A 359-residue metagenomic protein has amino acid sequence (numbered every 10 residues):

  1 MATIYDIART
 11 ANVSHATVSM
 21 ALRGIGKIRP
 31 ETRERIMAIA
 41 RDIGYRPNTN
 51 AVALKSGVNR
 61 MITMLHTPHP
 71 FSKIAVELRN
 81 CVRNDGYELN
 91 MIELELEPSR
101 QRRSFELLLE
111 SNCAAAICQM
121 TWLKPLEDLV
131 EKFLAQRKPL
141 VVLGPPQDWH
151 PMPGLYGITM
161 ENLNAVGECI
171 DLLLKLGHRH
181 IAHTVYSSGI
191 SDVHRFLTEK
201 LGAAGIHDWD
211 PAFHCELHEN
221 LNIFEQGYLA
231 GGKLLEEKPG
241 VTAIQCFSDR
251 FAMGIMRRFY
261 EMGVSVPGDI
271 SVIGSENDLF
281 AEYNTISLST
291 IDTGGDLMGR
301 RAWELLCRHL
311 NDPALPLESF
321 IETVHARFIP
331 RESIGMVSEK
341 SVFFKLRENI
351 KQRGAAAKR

Functional and structural regions predicted by a protein language model:
M1-G57, A355-R359: N-terminal helix-turn-helix DNA-binding module of bacterial transcription factors
P30, E34, Y45-C118, A204-H207: Amphipathic helical "hinge" segments at domain boundaries
T63, N112-T121, V141, A182-V185 (+2 more regions): Periplasmic-binding protein-like
V82-L94, H183, T198-E225: Short beta-strand elements in bilobed, periplasmic/extracellular small-molecule ligand-binding domains
C118-A165, R250, E276-L288: Flexible loop/hinge segments that line or gate small-molecule binding clefts
Q147, L155-H183, R195-F196, F224-K233 (+2 more regions): Hydrophobic alpha-helical segments within soluble ligand-binding/sensing domains
G154-L155, A230-R359: Flexible loop/turn connectors
G167-H207, E318-I334: An alpha-beta-alpha
